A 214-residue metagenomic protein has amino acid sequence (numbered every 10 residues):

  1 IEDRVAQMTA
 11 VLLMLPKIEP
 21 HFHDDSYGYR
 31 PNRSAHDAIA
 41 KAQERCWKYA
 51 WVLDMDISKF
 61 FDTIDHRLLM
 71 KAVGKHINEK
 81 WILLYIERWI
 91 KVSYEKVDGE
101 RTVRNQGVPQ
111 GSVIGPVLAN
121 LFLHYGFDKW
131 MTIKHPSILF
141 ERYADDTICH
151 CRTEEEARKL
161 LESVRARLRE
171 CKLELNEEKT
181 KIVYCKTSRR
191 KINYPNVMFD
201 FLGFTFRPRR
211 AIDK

Functional and structural regions predicted by a protein language model:
I1, L12, D56-I57: Short glycine-rich, polar/acidic loop-and-turn segments at beta strand-coil junctions
I1-T9, Q43, M70: Duplex nucleic acid-engaging cores and interfaces of nucleic-acid transaction enzymes
D3-R4, P16-K17, F60: A short acidic, glycine/proline-enriched capping/turn motif at secondary-structure boundaries, especially helix N-cap
M8, L12-D25: Electropositive, glycine- and tryptophan-enriched low-complexity nucleic-acid-binding patches
H21-K186, N193-M198: Conserved polymerase palm-domain catalytic core
S93-Y94, C185-S188, F206-I212: Short regulatory "switch" loops immediately downstream of catalytic or recognition motifs within protein catalytic
N196, D200-K214: Active-site and adjacent loop segments of nucleotide-processing enzymes that use two-metal-ion phosphate chemistry
